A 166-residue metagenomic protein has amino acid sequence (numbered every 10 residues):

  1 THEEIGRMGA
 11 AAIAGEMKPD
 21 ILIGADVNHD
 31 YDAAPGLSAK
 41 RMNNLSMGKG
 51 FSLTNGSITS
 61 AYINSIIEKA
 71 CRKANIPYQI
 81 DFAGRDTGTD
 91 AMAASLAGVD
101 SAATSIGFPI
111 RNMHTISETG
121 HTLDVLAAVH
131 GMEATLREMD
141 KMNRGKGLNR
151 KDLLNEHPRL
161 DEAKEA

Functional and structural regions predicted by a protein language model:
T1-G50, N143, G147, P158-K164: Acidic/histidine-rich catalytic neighborhood of metal-dependent amide-processing enzymes
M42-V129, T135-A166: Active-site-adjacent substrate-binding region of metalloamidase/peptidase-like peptide-processing proteins
